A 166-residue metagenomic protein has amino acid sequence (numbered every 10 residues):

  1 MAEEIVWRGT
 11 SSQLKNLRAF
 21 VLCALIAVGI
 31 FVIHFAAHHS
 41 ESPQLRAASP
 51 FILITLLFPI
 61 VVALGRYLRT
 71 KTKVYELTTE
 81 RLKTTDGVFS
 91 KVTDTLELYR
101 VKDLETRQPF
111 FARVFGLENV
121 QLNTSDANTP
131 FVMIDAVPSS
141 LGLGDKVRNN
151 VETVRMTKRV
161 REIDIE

Functional and structural regions predicted by a protein language model:
M1-E166: N-terminal basic, Ser/Thr-rich segments that initiate or prime the first beta/alpha elements at protein or domain
